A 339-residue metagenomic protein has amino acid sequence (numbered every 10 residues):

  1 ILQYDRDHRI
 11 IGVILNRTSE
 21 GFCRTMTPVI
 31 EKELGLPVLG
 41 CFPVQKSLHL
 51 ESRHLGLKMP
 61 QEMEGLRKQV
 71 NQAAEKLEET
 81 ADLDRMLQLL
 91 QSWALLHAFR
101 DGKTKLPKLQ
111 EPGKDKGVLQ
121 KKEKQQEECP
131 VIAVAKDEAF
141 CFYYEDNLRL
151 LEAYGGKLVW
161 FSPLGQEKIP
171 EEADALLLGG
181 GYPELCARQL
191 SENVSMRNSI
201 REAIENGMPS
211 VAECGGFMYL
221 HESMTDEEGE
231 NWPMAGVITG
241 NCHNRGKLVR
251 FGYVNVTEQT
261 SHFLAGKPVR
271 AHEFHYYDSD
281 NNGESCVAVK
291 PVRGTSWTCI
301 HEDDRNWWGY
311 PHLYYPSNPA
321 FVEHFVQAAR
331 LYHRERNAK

Functional and structural regions predicted by a protein language model:
I1-K124: Internal gly/pro-rich beta-alpha loop/helix module that stabilizes soluble enzyme cofactors or their anionic handles
R9, E33-L36, Y154, N231-P233 (+1 more regions): Short, structured coil segments at secondary-structure junctions
I14, A133, L177-G179, V211 (+1 more regions): Structural motif
R17, K136-E138, N241, L313-Y314: Residue-level signal for short, function-critical loop segments
D82, E127-E128, F140-E152, K157-L158 (+2 more regions): C-terminal and late-domain segments of enzyme folds
G117, P130-V194, N198-A203: Phosphate-binding active sites in nucleotide-utilizing proteins
L158, P183-T260: Cysteine-nucleophile active-site neighborhood
L176, E213, A235, F274 (+1 more regions): Hydrophobic, well-ordered secondary-structure elements that form the walls of internal hydrophobic environments
